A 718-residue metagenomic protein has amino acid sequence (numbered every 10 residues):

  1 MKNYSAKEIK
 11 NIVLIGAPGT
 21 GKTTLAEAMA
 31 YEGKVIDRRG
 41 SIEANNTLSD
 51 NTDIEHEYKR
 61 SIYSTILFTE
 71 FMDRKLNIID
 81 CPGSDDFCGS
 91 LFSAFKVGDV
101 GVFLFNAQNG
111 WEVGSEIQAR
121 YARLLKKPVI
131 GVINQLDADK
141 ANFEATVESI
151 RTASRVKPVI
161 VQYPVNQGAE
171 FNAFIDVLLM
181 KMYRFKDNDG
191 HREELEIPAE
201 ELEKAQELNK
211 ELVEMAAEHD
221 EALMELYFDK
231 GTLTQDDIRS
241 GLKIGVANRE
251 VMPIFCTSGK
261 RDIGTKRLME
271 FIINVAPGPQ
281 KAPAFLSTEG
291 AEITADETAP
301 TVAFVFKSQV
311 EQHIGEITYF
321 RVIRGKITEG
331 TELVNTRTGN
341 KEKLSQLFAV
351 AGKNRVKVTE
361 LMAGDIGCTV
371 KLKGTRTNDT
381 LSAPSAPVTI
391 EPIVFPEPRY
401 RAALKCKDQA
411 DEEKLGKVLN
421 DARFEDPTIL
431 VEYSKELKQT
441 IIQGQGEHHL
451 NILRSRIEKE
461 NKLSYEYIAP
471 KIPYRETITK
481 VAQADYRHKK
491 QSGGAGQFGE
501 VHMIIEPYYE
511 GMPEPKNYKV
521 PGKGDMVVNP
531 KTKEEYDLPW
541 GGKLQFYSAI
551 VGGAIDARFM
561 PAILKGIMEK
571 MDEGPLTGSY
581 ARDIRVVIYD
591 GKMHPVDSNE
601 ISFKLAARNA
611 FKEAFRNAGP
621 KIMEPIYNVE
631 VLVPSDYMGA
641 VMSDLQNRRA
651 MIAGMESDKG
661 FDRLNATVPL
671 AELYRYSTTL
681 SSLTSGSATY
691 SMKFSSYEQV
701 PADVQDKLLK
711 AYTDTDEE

Functional and structural regions predicted by a protein language model:
M1-E718: Structural and coupling elements of P-loop NTPases
